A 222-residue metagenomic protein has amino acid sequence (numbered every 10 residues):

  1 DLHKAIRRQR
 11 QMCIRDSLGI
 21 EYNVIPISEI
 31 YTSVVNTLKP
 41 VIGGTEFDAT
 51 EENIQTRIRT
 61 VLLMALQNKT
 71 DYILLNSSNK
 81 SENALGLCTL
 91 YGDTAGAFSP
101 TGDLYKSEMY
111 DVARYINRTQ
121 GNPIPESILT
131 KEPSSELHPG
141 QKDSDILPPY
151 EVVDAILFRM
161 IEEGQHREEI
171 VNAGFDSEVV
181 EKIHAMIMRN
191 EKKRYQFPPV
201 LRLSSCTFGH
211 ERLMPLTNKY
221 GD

Functional and structural regions predicted by a protein language model:
D1-R10, I14: Single conserved hydrophobic/aromatic residue that forms the stacking wall/gate of nucleotide- or nucleobase-binding
R7, E21-S28, L75-S78, L85-L90 (+3 more regions): Generic beta-strand/beta-sheet core signal
R7, I25, E29, I58-V61 (+6 more regions): Conserved active-site and cofactor/substrate-binding residues in soluble primary-metabolism enzymes
L18, V41-G121: Active-site adenylate/phosphate-handling loop in enzymes that bind or generate adenylated species
I25, Y31-G43: Conserved, charged catalytic cores of large soluble enzymes
T32, N36, D111-Y115, T130 (+2 more regions): Generic alpha-helical structural context detector
D48, L87, D93-A97, G140-D222: Peripheral terminal appendages
V112-I116, Q120, I124-P149: Generic long, charged, amphipathic alpha-helical segments
